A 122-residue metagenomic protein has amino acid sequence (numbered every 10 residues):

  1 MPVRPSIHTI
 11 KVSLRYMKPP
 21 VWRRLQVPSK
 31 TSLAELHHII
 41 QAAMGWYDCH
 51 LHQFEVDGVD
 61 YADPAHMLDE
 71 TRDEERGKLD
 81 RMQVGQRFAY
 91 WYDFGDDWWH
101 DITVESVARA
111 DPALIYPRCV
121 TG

Functional and structural regions predicted by a protein language model:
M1-G122: Short linear regulatory motifs enriched in tryptophan with gly/pro/ser
